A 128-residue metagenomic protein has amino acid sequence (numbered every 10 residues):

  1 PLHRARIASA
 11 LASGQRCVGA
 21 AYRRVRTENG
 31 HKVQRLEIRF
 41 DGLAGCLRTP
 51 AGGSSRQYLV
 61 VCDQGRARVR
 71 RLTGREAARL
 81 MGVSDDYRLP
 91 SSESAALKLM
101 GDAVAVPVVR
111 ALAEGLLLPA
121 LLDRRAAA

Functional and structural regions predicted by a protein language model:
P1-A128: S-adenosyl-L-methionine-dependent DNA methyltransferase catalytic core
